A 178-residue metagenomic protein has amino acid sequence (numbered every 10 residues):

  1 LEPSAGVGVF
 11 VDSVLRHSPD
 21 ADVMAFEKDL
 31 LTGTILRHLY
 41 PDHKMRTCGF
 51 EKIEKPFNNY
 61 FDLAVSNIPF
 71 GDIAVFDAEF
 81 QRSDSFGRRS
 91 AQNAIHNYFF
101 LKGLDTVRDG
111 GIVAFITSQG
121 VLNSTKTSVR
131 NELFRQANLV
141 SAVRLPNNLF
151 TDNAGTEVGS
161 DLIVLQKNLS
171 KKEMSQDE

Functional and structural regions predicted by a protein language model:
L1-S66, G71-I73, T117-G120, I163: Conserved S-adenosyl-L-methionine
K28, A91-L149, L162-V164: Conserved Class I SAM-dependent methyltransferase catalytic core
R37, E54-K55, D105, L133 (+1 more regions): A general structural signal for stabilizing positions within well-ordered secondary structure
D42-H43, F80-D84, V129-L133: Glycine-rich, phosphate-binding/catalytic loops in enzymes
N59, A137, V158: Structured loop/turn residues at beta-strand edges in well-structured enzyme cores
P69-F99: Mobile active-site "lid"/loop adjacent to the S-adenosyl-L-methionine
F70-G71, G120-L122, L149, L169-K171: Conserved nucleotide-binding/hydrolysis micro-motifs of P-loop NTPases
D152-E178: Flexible, glycine-/basic-rich loop-and-beta segments that form/coincide with the SAM-dependent methyltransferase
